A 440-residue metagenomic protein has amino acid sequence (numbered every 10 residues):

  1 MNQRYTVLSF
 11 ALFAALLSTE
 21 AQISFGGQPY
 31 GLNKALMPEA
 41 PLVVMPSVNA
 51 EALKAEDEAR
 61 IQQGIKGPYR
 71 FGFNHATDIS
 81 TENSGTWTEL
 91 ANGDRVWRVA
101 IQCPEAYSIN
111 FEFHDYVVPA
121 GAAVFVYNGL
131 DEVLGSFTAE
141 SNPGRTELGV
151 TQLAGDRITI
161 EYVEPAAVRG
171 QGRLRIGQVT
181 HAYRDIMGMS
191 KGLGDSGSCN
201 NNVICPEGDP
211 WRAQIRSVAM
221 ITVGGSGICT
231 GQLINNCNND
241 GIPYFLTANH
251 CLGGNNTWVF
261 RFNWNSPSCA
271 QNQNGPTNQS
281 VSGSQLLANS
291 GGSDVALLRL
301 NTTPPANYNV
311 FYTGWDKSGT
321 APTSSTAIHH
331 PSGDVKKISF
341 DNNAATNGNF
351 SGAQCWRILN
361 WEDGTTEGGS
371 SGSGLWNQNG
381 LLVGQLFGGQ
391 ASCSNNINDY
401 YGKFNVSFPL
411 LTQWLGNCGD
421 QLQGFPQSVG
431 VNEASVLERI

Functional and structural regions predicted by a protein language model:
M1-G27: Bacterial Sec-dependent N-terminal signal peptides
Q22-W97, G144-T151, D156-N235, R439: Protease-domain processing segments flanking chymotrypsin-fold serine proteases, especially trypsin-like
D94, C103-N110: Extended extracellular/luminal ectodomain segments enriched in beta-structured repeat modules
I101-C103, F113-V117, V223, N249-C251: Non-cytosolic beta-sheet module surface loops
V117-E132: Short, surface-exposed beta-strand/strand-loop-strand elements in extracellular ectodomains
L153-L359: Serine endopeptidase catalytic core focused on the charge-relay Asp
Q232-I242, G364-L386: Catalytic nucleophile loop of clan PA
K337, N347-N349, L411-I440: Residue-level detector of functionally pivotal "anchor" positions at catalytic/ligand-binding pockets or at interdomain
